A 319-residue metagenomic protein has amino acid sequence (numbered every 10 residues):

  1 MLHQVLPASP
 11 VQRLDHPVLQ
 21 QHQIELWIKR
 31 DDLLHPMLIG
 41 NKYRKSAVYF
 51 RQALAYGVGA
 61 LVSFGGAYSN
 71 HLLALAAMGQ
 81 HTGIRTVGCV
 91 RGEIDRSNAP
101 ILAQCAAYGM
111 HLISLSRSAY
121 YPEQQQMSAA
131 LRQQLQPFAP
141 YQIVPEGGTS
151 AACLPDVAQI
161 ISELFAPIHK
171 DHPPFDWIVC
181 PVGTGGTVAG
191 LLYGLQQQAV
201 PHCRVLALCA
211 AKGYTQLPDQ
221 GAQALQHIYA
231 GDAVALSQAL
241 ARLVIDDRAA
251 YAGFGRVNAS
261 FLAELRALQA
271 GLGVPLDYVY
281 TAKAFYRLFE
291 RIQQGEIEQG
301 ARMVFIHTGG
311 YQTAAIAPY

Functional and structural regions predicted by a protein language model:
M1-Y319: PLP-dependent amino-acid enzyme catalytic core
